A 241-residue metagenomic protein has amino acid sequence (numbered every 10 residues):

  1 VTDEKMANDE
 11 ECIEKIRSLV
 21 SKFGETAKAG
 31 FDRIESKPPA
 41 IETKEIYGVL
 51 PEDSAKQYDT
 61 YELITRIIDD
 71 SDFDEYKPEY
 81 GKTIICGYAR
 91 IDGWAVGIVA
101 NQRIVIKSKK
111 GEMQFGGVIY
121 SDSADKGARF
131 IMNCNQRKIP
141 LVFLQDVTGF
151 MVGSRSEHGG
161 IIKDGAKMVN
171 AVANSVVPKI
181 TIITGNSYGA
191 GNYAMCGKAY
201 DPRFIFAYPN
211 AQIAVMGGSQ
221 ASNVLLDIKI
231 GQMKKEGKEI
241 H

Functional and structural regions predicted by a protein language model:
V1-H241: Ligand-binding clefts of soluble mixed alpha/beta catalytic domains
